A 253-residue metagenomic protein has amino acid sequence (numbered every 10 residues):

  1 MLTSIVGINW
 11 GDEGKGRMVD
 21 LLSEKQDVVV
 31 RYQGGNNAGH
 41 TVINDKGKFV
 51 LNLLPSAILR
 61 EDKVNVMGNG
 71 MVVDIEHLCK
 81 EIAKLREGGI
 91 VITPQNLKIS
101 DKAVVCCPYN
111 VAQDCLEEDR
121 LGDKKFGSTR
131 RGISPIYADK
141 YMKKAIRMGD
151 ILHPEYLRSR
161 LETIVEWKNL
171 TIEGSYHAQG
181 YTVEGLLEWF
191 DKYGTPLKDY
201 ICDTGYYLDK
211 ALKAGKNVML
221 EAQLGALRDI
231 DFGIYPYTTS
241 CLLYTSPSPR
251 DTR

Functional and structural regions predicted by a protein language model:
M1-S100, V104-C106: Basic, polar low-complexity surface loops/patches
G7-M18, R131-I133, V218-A226: Glycine/serine-rich anion-binding loops at beta->alpha junctions that coordinate negatively charged ligand groups
I8, D12, M67-V72, D150 (+4 more regions): Hydrophobic alpha-helical scaffolding
K15-R17, T41-N44, Y109-D114, Y141-K143 (+2 more regions): Short acidic, glycine/serine/threonine-rich loops at helix termini
N36-T41, R131-D139, A226: FAD-binding core of FAD-dependent oxidoreductases, characterized by glycine-rich FAD pyrophosphate-binding loops
L78, I82-Y206, V218: Internal alpha/beta core interface subdomains
K198, C202-D231, Y235-L242: Acidic catalytic cores of enzymes that act on phosphate-bearing nucleotides/polynucleotides
Y244-R253: Single conserved hydrophobic/aromatic residue that forms the stacking wall/gate of nucleotide- or nucleobase-binding
